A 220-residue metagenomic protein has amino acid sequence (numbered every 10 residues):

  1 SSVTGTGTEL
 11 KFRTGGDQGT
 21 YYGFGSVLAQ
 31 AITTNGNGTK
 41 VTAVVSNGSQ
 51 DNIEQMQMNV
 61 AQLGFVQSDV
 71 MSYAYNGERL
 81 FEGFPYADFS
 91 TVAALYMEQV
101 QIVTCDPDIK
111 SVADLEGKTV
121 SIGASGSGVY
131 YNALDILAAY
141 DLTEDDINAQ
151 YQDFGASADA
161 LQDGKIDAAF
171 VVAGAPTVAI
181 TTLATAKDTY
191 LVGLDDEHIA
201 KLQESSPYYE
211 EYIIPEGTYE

Functional and structural regions predicted by a protein language model:
S1-S2: N-terminal Sec signal peptide cleavage junction
G7, G36-G38, G48-D51, M58 (+3 more regions): Extracytoplasmic
G7-N35, T39-K40, M97-D163: Bilobed "Venus flytrap"/periplasmic-binding protein-like clamshell domains and structurally analogous long
Q18, S49, D69-V70, D108 (+3 more regions): Residues that cap or initiate secondary-structure elements
A29-Q30, T42-G83, I102, G155-A160 (+1 more regions): Pocket-flanking alpha-helical
N37-T39, V60-Q62, A87, G117-K118 (+3 more regions): Loop/turn elements at helix/coil->beta-strand transitions in domains of secreted/extracellular proteins
S68-V70, E78-R79, E144-E220: Pocket-lining segment of extracytoplasmic ligand-binding domains
E82-L95, T218-E220: A structural signal for short loop-to-beta-strand junctions that line the ligand-binding cleft of periplasmic/secreted
